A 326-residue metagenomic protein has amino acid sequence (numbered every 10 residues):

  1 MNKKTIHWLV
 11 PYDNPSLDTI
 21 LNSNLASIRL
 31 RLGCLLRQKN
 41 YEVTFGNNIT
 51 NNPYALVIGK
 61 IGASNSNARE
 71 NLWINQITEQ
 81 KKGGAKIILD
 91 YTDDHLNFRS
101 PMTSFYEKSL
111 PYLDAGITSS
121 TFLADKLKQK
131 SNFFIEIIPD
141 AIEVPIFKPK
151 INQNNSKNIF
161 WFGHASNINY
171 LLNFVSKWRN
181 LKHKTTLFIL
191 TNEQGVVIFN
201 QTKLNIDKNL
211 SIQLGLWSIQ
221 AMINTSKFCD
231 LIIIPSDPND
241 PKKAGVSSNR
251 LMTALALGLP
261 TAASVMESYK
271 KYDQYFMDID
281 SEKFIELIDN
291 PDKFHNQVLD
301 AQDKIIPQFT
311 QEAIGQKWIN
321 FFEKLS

Functional and structural regions predicted by a protein language model:
M1-L72, K81: N-terminal pre-catalytic "stem/leader" segment of glycosyltransferase-like enzymes
W8-L35, V144-I146, N154-K227, L251: Conserved catalytic-core segment of nucleotide-activated headgroup transferases in glycan assembly
P11, I28, G59, T118-S120 (+2 more regions): Replace "coordinates the UDP/GDP/TDP-sugar" with "coordinates nucleotide-activated sugar donors
V43-K128: Extended catalytic core of nucleotide-activated donor transferases of GT-like folds
F98, S166-N169, I219-Q220, N224-T225 (+2 more regions): Nucleotide-sugar-dependent
D114-K126, N132-K148: Donor nucleotide-sugar binding/catalytic pocket of nucleotide-sugar-dependent glycosyltransferases
K270-N290: Change "using UDP/GDP/dTDP sugars" to "using nucleotide sugars
D292-S326: A charged, aromatic-enriched C-terminal amphipathic alpha-helix characteristic of glycosyltransferases across folds
